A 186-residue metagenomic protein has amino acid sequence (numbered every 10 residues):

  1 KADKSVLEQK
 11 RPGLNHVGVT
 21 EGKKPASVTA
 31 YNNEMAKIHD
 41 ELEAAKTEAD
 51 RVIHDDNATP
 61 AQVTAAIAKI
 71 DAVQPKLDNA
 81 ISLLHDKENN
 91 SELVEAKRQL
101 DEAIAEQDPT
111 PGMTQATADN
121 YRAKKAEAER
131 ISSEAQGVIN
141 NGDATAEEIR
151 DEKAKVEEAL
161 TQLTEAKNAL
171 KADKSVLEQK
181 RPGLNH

Functional and structural regions predicted by a protein language model:
K1-H186: Beta-rich interaction/scaffold domains
